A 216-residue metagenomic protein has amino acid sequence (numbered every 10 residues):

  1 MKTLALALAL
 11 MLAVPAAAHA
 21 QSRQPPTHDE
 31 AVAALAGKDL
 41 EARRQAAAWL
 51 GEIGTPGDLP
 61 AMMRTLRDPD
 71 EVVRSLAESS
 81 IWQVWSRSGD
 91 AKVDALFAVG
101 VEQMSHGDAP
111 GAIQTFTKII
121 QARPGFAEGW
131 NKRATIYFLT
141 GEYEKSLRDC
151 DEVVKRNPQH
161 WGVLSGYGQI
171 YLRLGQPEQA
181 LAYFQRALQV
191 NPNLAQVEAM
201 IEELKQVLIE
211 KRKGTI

Functional and structural regions predicted by a protein language model:
Q21-A34, T55-L66, D90-F97, R148: Amphipathic alpha-helical scaffolding segments comprising HEAT/armadillo-like alpha-solenoid repeats
L40, V93, A127-E128, Y143 (+2 more regions): Helix-start (N-cap) detector for alpha-helical repeat units in TPR-like alpha-solenoids, especially tetratricopeptide
I53, D68, A122, R156-N157 (+1 more regions): Structural marker of alpha-solenoid helical repeat scaffolds
V99-E102, L181-I216: Terminal, low-structured helical/coil segments at or just beyond the last alpha-helical repeat
